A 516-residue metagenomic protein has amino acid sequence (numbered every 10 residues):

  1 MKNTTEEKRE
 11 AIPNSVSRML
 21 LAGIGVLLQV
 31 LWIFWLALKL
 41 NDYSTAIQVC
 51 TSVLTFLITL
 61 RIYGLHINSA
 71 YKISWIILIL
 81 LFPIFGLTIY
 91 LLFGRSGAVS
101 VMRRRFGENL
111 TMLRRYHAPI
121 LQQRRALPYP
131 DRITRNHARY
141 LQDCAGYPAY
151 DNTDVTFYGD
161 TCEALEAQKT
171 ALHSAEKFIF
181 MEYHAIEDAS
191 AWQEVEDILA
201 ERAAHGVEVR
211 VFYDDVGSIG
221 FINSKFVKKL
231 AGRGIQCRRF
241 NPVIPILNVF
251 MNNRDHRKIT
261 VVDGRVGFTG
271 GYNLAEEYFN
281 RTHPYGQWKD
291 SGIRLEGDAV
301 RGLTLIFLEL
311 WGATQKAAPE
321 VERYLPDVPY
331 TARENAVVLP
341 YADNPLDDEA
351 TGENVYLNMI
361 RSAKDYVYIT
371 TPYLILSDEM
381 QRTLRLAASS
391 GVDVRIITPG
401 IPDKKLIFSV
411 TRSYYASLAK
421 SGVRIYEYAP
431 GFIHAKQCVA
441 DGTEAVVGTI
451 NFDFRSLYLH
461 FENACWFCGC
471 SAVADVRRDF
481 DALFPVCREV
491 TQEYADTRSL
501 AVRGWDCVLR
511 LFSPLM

Functional and structural regions predicted by a protein language model:
M1-N354, N358, S362, P402 (+6 more regions): N-terminal localization/anchoring segments of enzymes in phospholipid and broader phosphate metabolism
H184, P372-Y373, I407: Glycine- and other small-residue-rich loops at beta-strand/loop junctions that grip anionic moieties
D290, T370-T371: A short, conserved beta-strand element enriched in hydrophobic/aromatic residues
A363, Y373-R395, P399, K404: Helical hairpin unit composed of two closely spaced alpha helices linked by a short loop
R382, F408-R412: Short glycine/threonine-rich loop-to-helix capping motif typified by GTGT followed within a few residues by an Asp-Pro
I425-A429: Active-site donor-binding acidic/aromatic loop of nucleotide-activated sugar and phosphosugar transferases involved
K436: Catalytic-core elements of nucleic-acid end-processing and repair enzymes
